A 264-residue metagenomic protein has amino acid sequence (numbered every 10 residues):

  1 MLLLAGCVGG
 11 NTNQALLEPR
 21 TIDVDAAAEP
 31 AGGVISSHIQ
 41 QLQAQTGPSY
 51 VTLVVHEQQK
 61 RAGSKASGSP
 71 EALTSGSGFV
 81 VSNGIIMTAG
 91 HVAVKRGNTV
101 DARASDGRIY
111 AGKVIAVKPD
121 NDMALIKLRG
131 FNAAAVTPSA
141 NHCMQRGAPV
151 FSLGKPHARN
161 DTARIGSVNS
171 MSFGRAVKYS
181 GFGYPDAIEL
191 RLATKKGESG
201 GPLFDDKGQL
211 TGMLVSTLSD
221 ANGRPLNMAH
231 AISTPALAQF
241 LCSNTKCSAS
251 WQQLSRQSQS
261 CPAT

Functional and structural regions predicted by a protein language model:
L3-G6: C-terminal motif of bacterial Sec signal peptides marking the signal peptidase cleavage site
V8-V80, I86, F240, K246-T264: N-terminal activation segment of mature serine protease catalytic domains
A26-G33, Q40, S75, A135-P138 (+2 more regions): Second-shell loop/turn segments in exported
A28, G32-S36, T46, E71-T74 (+8 more regions): Solvent-exposed, acidic/flexible segments
A44-G47, G97-N98, S152-K155, F173 (+2 more regions): Sec-exported extracytoplasmic/periplasmic mature domains
S49, L53, E57-G63, S69-P70 (+2 more regions): Active-site region of chymotrypsin-like
S75, S82-T162, C247-W251: Conserved active-site neighborhood of the chymotrypsin/trypsin-like protease fold
V81-S82, D206: A cytosolic small-molecule/anion-sensing beta-strand core signal
